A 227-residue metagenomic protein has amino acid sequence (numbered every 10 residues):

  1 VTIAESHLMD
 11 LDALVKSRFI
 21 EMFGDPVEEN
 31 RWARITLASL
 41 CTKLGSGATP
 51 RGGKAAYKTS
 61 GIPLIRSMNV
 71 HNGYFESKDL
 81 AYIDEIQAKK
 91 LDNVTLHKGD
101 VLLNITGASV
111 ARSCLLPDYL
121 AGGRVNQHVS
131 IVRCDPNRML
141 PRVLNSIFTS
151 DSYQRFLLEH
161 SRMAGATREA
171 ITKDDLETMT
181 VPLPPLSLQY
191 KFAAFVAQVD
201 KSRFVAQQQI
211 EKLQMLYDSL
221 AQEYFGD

Functional and structural regions predicted by a protein language model:
T2-A48, T178, P182-K191, A197-D227: Non-catalytic DNA-recognition/assembly elements of restriction-modification systems
N30-G73, Q87-L91: Low-complexity, Lys/Gly-biased intrinsically disordered segments
H71-Y82, V101-N104, A108-N126, R142-S146 (+2 more regions): Short, ligand-facing micro-motifs at secondary-structure edges
Y119, C134-N137: Short loop segments at secondary-structure junctions
G122-S130, M139-R142, R162-Y190: A short glycine-rich beta-alpha junction/loop motif
